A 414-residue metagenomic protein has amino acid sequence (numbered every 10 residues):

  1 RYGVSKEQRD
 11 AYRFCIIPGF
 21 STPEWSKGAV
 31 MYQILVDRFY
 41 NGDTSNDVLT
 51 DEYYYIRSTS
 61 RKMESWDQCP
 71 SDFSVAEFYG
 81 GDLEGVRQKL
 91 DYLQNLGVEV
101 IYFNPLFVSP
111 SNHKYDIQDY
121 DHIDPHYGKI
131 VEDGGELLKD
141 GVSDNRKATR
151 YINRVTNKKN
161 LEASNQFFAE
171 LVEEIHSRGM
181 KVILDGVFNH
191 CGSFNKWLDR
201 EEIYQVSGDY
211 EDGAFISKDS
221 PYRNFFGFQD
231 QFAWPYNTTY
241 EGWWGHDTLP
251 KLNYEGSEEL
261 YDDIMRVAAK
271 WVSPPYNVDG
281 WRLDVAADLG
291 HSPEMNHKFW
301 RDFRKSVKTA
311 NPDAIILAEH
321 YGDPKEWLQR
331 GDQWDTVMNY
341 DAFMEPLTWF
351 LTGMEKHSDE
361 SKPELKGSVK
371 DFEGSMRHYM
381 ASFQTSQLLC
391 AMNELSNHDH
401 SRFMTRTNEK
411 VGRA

Functional and structural regions predicted by a protein language model:
R1-K181, N189, K196, W243-H246 (+1 more regions): N-terminal structural segment of carbohydrate-active enzymes
Q33-L35, Y102-N104, I183-V187, D284-A286 (+2 more regions): A cross-family glycoside hydrolase active-site/sugar-binding cleft signature
D37-N41, F107-P110, F188-S193, A287-G290 (+2 more regions): Solvent-exposed loop/turn segments at secondary-structure junctions within structured extracellular/periplasmic domains
Q94, V272-P274: Non-catalytic positions within long, well-ordered alpha-helices that form the structural scaffold/packing of enzyme
V98, P275-V278: A structural motif
V172-M180, N189-H190, F194-F232, R266-A269 (+2 more regions): Active-site-proximal helices and loops of the catalytic beta/alpha 8
H246-P250, D284-L289, T385-V411: Active-site clefts of carbohydrate-active enzymes
A414: Conserved small/polar residues in nucleotide/adenosyl-binding loops
